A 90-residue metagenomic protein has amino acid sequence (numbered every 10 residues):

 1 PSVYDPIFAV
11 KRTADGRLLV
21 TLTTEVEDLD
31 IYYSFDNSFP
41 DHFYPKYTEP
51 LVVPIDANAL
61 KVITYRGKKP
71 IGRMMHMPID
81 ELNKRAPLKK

Functional and structural regions predicted by a protein language model:
P1-K90: Short, compositionally stereotyped local motifs that mark structural "simplifiers"
